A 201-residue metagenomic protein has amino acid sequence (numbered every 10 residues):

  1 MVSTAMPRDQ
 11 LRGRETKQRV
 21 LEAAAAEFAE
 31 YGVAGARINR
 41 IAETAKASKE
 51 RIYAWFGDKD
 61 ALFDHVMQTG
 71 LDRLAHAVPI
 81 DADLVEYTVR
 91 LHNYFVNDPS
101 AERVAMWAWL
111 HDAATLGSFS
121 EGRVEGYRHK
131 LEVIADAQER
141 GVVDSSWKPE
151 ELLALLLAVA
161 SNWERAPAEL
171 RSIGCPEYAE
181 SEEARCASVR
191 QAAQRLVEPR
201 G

Functional and structural regions predicted by a protein language model:
M1-P7, N93-N97, R128-R140, V159-G201: C-terminal peripheral helix-coil segments that are non-catalytic and often amphipathic
M1-Y31, G35-A47, D60-D64: Basic, helix-initiating cap at the start of DNA-binding domains
E50: Key DNA-contact positions within bacterial/archaeal DNA-binding proteins
F56, A61-G70: Alpha-helical DNA-contacting segments of helix-turn-helix folds
H65, A75-R103, P149-L153: Hydrophobic alpha-helical connector segments
A75, A114-R140, E150-A154: Amphipathic alpha-helical packing segments from all-alpha helical-bundle domains
N97-G117, A166-G174: Amphipathic alpha-helical segments used for helix-helix packing
